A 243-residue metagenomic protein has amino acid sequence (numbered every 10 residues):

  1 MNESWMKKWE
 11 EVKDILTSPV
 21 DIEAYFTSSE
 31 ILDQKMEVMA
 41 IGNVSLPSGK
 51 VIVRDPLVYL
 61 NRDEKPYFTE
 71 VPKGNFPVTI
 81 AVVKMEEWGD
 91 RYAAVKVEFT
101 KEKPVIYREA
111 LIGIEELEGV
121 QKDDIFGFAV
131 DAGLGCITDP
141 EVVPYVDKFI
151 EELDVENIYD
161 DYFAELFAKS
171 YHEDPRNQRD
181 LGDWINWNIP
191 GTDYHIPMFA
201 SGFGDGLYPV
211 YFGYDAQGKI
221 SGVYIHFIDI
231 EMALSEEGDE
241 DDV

Functional and structural regions predicted by a protein language model:
M1-F203, Y208-V243: N-terminal domain-onset segments
